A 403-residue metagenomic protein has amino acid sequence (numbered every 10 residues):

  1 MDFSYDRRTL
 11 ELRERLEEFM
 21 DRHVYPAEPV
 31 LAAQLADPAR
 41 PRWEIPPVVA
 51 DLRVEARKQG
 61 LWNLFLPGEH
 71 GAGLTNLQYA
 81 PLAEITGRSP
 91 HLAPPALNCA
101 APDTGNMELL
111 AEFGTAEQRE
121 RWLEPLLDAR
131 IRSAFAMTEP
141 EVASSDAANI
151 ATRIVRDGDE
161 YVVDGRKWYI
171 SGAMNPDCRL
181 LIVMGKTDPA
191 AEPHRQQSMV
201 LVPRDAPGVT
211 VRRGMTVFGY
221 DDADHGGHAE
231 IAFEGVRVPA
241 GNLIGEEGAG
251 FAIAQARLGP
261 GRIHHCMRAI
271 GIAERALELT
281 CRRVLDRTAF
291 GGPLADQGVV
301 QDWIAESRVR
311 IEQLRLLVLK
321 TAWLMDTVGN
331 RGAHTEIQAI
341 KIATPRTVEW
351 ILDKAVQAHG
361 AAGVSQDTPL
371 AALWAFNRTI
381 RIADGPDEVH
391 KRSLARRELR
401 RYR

Functional and structural regions predicted by a protein language model:
M1-H91, C99-A101, F113-Q118, P125-R130 (+4 more regions): Alpha-helical interface subdomain recognition
G73, V211, N242-E247: Cytochrome P450 core scaffold surrounding the K-helix E-X-X-R motif and the conserved "meander" helix-loop region
N106-F113, F135-A136, A190: Flexible, glycine-rich active-site loops centered on histidine and acidic residues that chelate a metal or position
A129-T138, V183: A short, Trp-centered hydrophobic/proline-enriched beta-strand micro-motif
E141-S145, G172-P176, P189-A191, V217-G227: Short Gly/Pro-enriched turn/cap motifs at secondary-structure boundaries
N149, D205-R237: Flexible, small-/acidic-enriched active-site or ligand-binding loops
A151-R153: Short, surface-exposed charged micro-motifs
D159-E160, D164-R212: A short core secondary-structure module
